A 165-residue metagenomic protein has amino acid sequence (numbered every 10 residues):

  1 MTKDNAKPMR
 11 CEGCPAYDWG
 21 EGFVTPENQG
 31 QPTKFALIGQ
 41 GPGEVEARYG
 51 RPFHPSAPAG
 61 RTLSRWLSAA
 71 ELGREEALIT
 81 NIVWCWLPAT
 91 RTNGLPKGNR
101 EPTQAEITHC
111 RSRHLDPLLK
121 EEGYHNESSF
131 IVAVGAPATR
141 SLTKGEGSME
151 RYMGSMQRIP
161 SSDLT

Functional and structural regions predicted by a protein language model:
M1-T165: A polyanion-binding, active-site-adjacent surface
